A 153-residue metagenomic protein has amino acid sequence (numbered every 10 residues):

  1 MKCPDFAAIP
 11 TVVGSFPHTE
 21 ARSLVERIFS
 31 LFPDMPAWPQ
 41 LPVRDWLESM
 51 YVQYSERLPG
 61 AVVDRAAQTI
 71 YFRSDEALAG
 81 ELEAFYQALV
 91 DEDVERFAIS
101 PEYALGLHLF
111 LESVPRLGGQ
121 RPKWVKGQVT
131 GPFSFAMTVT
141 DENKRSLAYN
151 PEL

Functional and structural regions predicted by a protein language model:
M1-T130, S134-S146: Alpha/beta catalytic barrel-like cores
S146-L153: Metal-dependent enolase-superfamily TIM-barrel catalytic cores that perform enediolate-based chemistry
